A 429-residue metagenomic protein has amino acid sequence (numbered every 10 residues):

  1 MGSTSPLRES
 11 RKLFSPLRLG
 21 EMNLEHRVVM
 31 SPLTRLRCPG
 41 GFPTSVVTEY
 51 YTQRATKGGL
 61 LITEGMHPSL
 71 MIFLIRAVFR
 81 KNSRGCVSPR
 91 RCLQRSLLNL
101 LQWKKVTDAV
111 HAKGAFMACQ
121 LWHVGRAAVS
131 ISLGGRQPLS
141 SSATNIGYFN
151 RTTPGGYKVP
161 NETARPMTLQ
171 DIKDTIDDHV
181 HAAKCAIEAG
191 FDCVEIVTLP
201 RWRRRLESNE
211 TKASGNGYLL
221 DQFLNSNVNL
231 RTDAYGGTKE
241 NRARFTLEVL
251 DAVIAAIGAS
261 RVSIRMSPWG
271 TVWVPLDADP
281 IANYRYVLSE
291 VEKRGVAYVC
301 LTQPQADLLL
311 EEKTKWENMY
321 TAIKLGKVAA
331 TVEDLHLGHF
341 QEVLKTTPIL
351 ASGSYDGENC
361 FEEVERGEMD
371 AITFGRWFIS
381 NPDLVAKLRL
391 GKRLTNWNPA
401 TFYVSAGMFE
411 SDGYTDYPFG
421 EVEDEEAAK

Functional and structural regions predicted by a protein language model:
M1-K429: Flavin-dependent oxidoreductase catalytic cores
